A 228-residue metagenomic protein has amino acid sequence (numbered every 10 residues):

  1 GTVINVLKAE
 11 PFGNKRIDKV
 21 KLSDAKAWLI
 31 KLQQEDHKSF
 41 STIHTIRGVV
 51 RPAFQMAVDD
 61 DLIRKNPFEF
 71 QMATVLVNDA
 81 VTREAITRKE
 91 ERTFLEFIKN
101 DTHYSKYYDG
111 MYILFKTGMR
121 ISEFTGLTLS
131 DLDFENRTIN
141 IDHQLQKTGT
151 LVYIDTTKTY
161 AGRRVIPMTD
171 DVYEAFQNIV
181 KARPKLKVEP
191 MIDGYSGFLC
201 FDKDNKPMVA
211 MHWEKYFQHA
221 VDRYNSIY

Functional and structural regions predicted by a protein language model:
G1-L62, T102-S105, P207-W213, S226-Y228: N-terminal core-binding DNA-recognition domain of tyrosine site-specific recombinases/integrases
T2, D24, P67, E90 (+3 more regions): Ca2+-coordinating acidic residues in Ca2+-binding motifs
T2-N5, A27, G48, P52 (+6 more regions): Generic recognition of well-ordered alpha-helical segments within structured catalytic/regulatory domains
L7, A25, V50-A53, D61 (+6 more regions): Conserved hydrophobic/aromatic pocket- or pore-lining residues that grip, position, or stack substrates in active sites
F12, A161-R163, G197: Short, solvent-exposed beta-strand edge segments and adjacent coil->beta transition regions
D36, E96-Y107, T117, I166 (+2 more regions): Short, basic (Lys/Arg/His-rich) helix/loop patches that form interaction surfaces in the mid-to-C-terminal regions
F40, H44-G48, D59, I63-L127 (+4 more regions): Basic, Lys/Arg- and aromatic-enriched nucleic-acid-binding interface segment
M72-A73, G126-P184, P190-M191: Conserved tyrosine-mediated DNA breakage-rejoining catalytic core shared by Y-recombinases
